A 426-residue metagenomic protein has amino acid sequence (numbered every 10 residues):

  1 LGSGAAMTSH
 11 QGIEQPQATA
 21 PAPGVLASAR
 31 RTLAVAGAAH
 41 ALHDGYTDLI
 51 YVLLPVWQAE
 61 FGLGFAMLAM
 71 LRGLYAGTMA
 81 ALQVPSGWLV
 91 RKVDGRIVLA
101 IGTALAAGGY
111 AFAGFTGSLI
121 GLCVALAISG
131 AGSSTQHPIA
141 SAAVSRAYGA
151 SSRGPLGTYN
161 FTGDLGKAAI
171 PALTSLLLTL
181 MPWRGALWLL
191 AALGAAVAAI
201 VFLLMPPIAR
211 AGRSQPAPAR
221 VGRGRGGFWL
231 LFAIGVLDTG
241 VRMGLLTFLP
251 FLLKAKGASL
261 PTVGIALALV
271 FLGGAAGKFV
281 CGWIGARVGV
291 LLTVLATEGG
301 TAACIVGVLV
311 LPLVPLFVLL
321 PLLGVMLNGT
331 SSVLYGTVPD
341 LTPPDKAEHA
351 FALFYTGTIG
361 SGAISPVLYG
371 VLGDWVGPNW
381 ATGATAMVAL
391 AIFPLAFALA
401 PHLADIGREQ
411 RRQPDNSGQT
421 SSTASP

Functional and structural regions predicted by a protein language model:
D48, A76-V84, A168, F271-F279 (+1 more regions): Residue-level signature of mid-helix packing/kink "hotspots" within the transmembrane helices of 12-pass Major
I50-Y51, G226-K278: Extracytoplasmic gate region of multi-pass secondary transporters
W57-Q58, L89-V90, L176-M181, L253-K254 (+2 more regions): Interfacial helix-cap and linker-helix signal at transmembrane-aqueous boundaries of multi-pass secondary transporters
L82-D94, G277-G289, G373-D374: Helix-to-loop junctions at the C-terminal end of transmembrane segments in multipass secondary transporters
I97-A111, L292-V306: Structural signature of the two symmetry-related core transmembrane helices
A125-G163: Cytoplasmic helix-loop-helix junction between adjacent transmembrane helices in 12-TM secondary transporters
A191-R213, L395-A400: C-terminal membrane-cytosol helix-exit motif in multi-pass small-molecule transporters
P339, D345-W375: A late C-terminal transmembrane helix in Major Facilitator Superfamily
